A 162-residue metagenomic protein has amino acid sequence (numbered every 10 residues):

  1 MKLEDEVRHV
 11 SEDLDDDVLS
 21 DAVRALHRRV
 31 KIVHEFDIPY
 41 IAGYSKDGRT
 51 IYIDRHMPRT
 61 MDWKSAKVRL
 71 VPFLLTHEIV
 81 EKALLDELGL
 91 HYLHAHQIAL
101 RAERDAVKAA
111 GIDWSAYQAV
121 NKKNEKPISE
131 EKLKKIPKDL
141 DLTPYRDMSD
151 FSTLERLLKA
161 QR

Functional and structural regions predicted by a protein language model:
K2-R69, D86-Q161: Metalloprotease/metallohydrolase-associated module, dominated by Zn2+-dependent proteases
F73-L85: Active-site recognition of the HExxH zinc-binding catalytic motif
